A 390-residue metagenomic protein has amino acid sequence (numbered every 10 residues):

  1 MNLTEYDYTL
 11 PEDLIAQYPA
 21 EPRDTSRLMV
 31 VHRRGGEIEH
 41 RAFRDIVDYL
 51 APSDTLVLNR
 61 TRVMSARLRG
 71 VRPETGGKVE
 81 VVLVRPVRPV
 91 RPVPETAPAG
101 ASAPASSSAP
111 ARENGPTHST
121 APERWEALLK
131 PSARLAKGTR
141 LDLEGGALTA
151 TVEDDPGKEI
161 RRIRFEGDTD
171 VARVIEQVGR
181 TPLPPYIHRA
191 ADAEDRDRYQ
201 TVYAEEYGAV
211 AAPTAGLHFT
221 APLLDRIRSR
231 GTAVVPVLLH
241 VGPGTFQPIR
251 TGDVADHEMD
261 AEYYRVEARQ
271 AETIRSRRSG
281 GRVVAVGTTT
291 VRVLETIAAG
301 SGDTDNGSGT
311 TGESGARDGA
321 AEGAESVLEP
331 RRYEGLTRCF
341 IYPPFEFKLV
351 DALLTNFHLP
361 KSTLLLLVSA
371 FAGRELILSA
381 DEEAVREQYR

Functional and structural regions predicted by a protein language model:
M1-E95, E113-R390: Surface-exposed, charge/polar-rich loops and edge strands
G100-R112: Compositionally biased low-complexity segments enriched in histidine and/or tyrosine
